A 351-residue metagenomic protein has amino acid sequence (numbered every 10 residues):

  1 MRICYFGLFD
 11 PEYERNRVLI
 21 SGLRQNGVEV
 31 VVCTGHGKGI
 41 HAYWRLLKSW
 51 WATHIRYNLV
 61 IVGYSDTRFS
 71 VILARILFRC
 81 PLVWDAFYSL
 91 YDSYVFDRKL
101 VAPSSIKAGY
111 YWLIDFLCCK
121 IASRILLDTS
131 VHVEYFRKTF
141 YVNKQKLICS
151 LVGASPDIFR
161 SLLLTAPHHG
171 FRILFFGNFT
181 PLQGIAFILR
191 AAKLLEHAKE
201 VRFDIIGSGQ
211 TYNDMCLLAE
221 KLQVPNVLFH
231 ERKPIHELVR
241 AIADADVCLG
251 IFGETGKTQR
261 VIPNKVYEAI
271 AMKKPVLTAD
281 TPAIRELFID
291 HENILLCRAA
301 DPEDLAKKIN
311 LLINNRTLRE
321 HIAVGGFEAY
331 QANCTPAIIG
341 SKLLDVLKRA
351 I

Functional and structural regions predicted by a protein language model:
C4, T165-A192, F203-D204: Conserved donor-binding/catalytic core segment of Leloir-type glycosyltransferases
W84-W112, N143, V152-D157: Acceptor-binding helix/loop patch of EC 2.4 sugar-transfer enzymes, predominantly nucleotide-sugar-dependent
W112, F116-S161, F176, F229: Donor nucleotide-sugar binding/catalytic pocket of nucleotide-sugar-dependent glycosyltransferases
Q183, H236-A241, D246-I270, L277-F288: Nucleotide-sugar-dependent
I206, N213-R240, D244: Nucleotide-activated donor-binding/catalytic signature segment of Leloir-type glycosyltransferases, i.e., the conserved
D290-H291, L295-P302, L311-R316: Conserved acidic donor-binding segment of nucleotide-sugar-dependent glycosyltransferases
D304, L311, L318-N333: A short, well-ordered alpha-helix in the C-terminal region of glycosyltransferases
T335-I351: C-terminal alpha-helical cap of glycosyltransferases
